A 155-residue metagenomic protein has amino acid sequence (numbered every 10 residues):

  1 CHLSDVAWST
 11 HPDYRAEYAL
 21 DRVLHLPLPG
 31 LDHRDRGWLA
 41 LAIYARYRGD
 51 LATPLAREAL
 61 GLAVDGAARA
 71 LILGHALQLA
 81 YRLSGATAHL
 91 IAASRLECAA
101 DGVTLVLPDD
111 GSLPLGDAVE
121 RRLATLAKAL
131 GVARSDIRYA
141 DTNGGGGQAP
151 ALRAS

Functional and structural regions predicted by a protein language model:
C1-E97: Divalent metal-dependent catalytic cores for phosphoryl transfer on phosphate-bearing substrates
A86-R138: Low-complexity, glycine/alanine/valine/leucine- and proline-rich hydrophobic stretches
L130-G147, L152: A short amphipathic beta-strand at an alpha->beta junction
